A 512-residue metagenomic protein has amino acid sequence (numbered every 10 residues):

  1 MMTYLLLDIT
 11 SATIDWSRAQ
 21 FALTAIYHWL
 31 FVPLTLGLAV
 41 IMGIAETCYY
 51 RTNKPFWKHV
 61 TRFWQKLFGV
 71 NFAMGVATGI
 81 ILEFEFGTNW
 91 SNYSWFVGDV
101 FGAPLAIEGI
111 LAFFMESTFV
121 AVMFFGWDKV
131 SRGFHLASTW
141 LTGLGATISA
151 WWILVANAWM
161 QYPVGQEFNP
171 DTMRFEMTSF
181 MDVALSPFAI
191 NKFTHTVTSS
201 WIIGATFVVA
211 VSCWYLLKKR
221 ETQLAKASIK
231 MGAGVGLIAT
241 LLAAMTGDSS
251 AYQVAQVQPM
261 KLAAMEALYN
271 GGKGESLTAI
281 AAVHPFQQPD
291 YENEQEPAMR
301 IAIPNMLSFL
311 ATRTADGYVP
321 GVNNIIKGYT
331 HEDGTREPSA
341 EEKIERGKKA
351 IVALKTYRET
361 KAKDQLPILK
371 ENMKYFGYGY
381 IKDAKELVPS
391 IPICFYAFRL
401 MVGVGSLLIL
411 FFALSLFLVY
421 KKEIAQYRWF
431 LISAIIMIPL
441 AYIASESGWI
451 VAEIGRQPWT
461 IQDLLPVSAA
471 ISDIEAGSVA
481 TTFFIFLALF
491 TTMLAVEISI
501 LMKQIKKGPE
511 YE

Functional and structural regions predicted by a protein language model:
M2-E512: Polytopic transmembrane helical bundles with strong interfacial aromatic enrichment
